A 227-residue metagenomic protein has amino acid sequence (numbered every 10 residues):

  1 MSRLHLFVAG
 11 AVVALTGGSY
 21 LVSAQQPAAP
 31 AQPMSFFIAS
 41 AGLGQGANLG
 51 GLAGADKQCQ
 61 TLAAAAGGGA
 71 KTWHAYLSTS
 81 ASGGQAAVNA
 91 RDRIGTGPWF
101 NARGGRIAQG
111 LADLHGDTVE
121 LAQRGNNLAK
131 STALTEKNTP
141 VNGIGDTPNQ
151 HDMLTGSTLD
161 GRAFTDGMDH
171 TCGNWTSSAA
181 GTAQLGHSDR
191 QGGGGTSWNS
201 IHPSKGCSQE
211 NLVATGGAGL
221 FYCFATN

Functional and structural regions predicted by a protein language model:
M1-A9: Bacterial N-terminal signal peptides that target proteins for export
V8-S19: Bacterial N-terminal signal peptides
Y20-N227: Secreted/extracellular ectodomain signature
